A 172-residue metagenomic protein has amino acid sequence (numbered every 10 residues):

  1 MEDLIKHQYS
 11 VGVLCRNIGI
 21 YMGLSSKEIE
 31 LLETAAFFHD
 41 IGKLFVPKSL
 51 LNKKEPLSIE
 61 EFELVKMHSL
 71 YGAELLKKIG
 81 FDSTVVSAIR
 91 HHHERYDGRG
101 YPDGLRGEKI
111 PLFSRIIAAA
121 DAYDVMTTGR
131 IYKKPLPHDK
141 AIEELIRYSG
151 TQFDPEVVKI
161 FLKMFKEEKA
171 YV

Functional and structural regions predicted by a protein language model:
M1-V172: Histidine- and acidic-residue-rich, metal-dependent catalytic cores
